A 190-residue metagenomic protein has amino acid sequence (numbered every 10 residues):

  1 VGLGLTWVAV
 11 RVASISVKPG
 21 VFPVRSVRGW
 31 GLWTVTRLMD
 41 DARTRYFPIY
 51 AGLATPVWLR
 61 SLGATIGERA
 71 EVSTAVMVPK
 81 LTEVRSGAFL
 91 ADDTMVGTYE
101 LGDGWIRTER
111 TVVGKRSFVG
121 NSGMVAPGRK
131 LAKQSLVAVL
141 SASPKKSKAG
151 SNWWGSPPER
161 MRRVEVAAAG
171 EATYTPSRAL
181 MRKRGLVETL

Functional and structural regions predicted by a protein language model:
V1-L62, A149-L190: Terminal amphipathic alpha-helical/low-complexity segments used for targeting or macromolecular assembly
L59-S61, T65-G155, E159: Structural signal for interior beta-strand "rungs" in well-ordered beta-sheet cores of soluble enzyme domains
